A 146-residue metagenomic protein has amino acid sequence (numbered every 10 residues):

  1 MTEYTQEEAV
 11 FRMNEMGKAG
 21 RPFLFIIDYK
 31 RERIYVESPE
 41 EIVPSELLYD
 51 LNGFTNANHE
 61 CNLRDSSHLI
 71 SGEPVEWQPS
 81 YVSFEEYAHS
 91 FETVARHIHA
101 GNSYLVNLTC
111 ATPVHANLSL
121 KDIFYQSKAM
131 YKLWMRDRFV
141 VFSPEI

Functional and structural regions predicted by a protein language model:
M1-I146: Extended alpha-helical targeting/anchoring segments, especially N-terminal organellar/secretory targeting helices
